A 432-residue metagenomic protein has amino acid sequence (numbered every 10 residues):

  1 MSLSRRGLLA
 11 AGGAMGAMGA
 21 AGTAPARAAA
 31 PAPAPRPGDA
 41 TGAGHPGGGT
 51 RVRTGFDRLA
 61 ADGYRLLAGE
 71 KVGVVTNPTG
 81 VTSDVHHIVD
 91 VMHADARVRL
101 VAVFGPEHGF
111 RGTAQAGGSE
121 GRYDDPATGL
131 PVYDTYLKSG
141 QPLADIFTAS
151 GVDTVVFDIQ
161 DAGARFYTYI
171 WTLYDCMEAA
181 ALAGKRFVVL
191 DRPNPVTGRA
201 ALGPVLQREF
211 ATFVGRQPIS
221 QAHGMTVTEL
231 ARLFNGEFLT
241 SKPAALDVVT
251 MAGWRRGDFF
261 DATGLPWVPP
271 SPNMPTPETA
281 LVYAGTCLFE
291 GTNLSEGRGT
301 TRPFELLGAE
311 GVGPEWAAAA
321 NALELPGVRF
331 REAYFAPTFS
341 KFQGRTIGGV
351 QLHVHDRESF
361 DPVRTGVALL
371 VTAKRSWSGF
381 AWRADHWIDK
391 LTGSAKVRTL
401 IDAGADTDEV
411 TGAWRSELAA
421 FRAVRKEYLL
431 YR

Functional and structural regions predicted by a protein language model:
M1-M15: N-terminal secretory signal peptides and thylakoid transit peptides that target proteins across membranes
G22-D57, Y64: C-terminal segment of N-terminal export signals and the immediately downstream linker at the start of the mature
G112-A116, V189-F210: Glycine-rich, charge-decorated loop segments at or immediately adjacent to ligand/cofactor-binding or catalytic sites
G118-G151, A164: Glycine-rich oxoanion-binding loops at beta->alpha junctions
D161-W171: Glycine/threonine-rich flexible loop motifs
A211-A280: Conserved anion/nucleotide-ligand pocket segment
W254-E332: Glycine-rich, aromatic-lined ligand/substrate-binding cores of catalytic and carbohydrate-binding domains
G308-G412: Conserved functional hotspot residues or short segments at active or partner-binding sites across diverse domains
